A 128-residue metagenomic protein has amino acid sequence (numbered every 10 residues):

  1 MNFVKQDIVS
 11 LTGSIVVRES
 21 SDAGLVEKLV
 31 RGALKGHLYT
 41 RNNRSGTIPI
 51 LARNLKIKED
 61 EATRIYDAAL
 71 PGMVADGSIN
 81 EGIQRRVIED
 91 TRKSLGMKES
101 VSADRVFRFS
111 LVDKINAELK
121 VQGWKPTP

Functional and structural regions predicted by a protein language model:
M1-L55: Pocket-lining segment of extracytoplasmic ligand-binding domains
P49-P128: An extracytoplasmic/periplasmic, membrane-proximal ligand-sensing/linker region
